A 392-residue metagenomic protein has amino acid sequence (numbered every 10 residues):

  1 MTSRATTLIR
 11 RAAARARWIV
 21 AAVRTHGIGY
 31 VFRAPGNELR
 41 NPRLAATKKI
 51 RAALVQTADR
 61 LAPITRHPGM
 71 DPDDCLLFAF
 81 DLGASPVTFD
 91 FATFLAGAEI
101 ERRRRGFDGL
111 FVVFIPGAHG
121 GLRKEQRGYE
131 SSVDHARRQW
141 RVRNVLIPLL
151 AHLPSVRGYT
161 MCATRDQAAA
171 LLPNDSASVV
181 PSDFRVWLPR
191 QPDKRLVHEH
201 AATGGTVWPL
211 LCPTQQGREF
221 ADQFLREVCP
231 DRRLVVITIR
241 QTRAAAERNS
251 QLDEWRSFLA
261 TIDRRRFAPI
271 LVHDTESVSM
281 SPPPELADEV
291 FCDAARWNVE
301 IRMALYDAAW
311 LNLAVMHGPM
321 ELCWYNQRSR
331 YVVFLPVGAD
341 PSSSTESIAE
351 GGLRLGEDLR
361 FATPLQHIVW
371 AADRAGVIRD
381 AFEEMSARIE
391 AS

Functional and structural regions predicted by a protein language model:
T6, R10-Q215: Secretory-pathway glycan-assembly enzymes, especially type II membrane glycosyltransferases that use nucleotide-sugar
G83-A84, A118-G121, R240-A244, E276-V278 (+2 more regions): Short, solvent-exposed loop/turn segments at secondary-structure junctions
I115-P116, I237-I239, L271-D274, C292-A295 (+2 more regions): Short His-Asn-centered micro-motif
L153, R157, R266, A287 (+1 more regions): Short, well-ordered alpha-helix to beta-strand connector turns
P173-D222, S344-S392: Leloir-type glycosyltransferase catalytic cores
T206-L210, Q241-R248: Surface-exposed cleft-lining segments at the edges of enzyme active sites
R232-T242, L252-V299: Catalytic donor nucleotide-activated moiety binding site of glycosyltransferases and closely related
I301-A349: A donor-sugar binding/catalytic signature common to diverse glycosyltransferases and related nucleotide-sugar
